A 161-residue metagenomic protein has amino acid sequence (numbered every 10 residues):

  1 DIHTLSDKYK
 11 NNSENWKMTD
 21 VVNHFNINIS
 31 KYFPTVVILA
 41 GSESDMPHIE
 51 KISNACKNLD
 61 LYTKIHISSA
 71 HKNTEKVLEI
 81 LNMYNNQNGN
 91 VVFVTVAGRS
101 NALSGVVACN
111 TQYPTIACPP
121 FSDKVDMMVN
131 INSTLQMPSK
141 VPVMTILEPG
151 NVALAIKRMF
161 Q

Functional and structural regions predicted by a protein language model:
D1, T35-S42, K64-H66, V92-T95 (+2 more regions): Short glycine-rich or small-residue beta-strand-to-loop segments that form or flank ligand, phosphate, metal/Fe-S
I2-K31, A40-D45, D126-Q161: C-terminal binding/interaction regions
S30-K72: Glycine-rich phosphate/diphosphate-binding loop of Rossmann-like nucleotide-binding domains
D45-I49, T74-E75, A97-V106, V125-M128 (+1 more regions): Short glycine/serine/threonine-rich phosphate/pyrophosphate-binding segments that cradle anionic phosphate groups
K51-N58, L81-M83, C109-Q112, M159-F160: Short, solvent-exposed amphipathic alpha-helical segments in soluble enzyme and RNA/protein-processing domains
S53, V77-N82, C109, K124-K140: Active-site-proximal loop->helix
I65-N86: N-terminal beta-loop-helix "entrance" segment that forms/cooperates in small-molecule cofactor or anionic ligand
E79-P120: Glycine-rich phosphate-binding loop
